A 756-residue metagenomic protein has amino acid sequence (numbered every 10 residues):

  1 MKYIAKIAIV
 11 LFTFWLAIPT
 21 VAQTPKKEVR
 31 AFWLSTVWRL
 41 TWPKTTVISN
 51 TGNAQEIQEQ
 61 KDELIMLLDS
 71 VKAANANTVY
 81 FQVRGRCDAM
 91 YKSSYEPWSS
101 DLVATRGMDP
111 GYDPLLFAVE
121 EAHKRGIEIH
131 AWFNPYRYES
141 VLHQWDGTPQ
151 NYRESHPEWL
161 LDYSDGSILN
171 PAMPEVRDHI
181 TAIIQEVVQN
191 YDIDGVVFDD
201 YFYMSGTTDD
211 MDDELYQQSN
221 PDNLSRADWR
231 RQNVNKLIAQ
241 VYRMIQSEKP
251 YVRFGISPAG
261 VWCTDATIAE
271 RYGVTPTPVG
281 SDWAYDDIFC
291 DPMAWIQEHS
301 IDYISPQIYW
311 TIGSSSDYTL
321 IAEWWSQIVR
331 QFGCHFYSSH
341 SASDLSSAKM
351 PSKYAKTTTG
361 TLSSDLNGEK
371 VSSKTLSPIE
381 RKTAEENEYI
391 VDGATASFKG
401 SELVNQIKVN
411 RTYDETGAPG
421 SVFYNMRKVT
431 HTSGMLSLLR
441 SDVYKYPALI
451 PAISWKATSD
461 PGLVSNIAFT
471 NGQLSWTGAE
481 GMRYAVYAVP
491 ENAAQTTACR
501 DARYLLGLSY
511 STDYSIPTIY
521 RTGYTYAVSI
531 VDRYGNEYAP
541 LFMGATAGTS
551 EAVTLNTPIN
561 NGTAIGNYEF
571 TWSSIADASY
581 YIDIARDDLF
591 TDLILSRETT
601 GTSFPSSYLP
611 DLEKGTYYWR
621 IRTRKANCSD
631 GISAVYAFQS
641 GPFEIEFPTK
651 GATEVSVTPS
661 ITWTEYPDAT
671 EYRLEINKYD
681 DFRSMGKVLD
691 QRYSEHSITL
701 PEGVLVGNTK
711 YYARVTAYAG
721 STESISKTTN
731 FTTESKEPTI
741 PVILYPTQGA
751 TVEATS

Functional and structural regions predicted by a protein language model:
S35-K61, Y136-E186, W283-C290, R381-A396: Active-site-adjacent "subsite" loops/lids of carbohydrate-active enzymes
D62-C87, Y191: Catalytic domains of carbohydrate-active enzymes, especially glycoside hydrolases
Y91-V103, R137-S164, Y201-D222, D265-G280 (+1 more regions): Aromatic- and acidic-residue-enriched segments that line the glycan-binding/catalytic groove of carbohydrate-active
E128-S140, V197-D200, R230-Y285, C334-S343: Aromatic-lined carbohydrate-recognition surfaces of secreted/lumenal glycan-active proteins
P292-M293, Q297-S315, Q331-K456: Substrate-binding cleft of secreted/luminal carbohydrate-active enzymes
G472-G481, Y568-A576, P659-P667, S756: Conserved aromatic anchor
P517-N536, D611-A626, L705-G720: Beta-strand-rich modules
R533-E551, N627-P642, G720-K736: Extracellular fibronectin type III
